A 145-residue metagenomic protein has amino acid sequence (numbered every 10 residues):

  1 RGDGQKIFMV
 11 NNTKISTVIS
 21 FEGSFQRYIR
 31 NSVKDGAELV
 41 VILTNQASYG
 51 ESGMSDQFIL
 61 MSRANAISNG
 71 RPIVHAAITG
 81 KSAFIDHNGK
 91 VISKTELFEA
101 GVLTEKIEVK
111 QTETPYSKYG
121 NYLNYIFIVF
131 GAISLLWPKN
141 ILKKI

Functional and structural regions predicted by a protein language model:
R1-I145: Solvent-exposed soluble domains appended to multi-pass membrane proteins
